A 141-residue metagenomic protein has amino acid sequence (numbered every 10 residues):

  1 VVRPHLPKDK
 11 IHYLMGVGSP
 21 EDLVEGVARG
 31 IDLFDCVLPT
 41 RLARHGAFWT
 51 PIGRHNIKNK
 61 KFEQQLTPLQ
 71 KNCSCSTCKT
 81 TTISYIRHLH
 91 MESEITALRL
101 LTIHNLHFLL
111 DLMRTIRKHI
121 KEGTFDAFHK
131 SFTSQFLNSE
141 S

Functional and structural regions predicted by a protein language model:
V1-L69: Glycine-rich phosphate/ribose-binding loops and adjacent secondary-structure elements that form binding surfaces
Q70-S141: C-terminal extensions of enzymes
